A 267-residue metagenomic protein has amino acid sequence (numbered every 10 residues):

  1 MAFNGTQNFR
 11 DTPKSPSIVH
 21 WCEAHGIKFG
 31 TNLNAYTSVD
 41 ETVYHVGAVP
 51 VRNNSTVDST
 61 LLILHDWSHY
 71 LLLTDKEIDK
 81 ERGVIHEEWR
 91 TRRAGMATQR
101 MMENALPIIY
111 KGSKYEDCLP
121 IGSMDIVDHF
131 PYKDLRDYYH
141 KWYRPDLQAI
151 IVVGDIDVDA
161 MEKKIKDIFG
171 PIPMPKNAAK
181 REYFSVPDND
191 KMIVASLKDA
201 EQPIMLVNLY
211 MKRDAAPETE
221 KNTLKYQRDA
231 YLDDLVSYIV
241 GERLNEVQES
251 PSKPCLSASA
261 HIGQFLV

Functional and structural regions predicted by a protein language model:
M1-G47, Y110, D117-I121, H129 (+1 more regions): M16/MPP (pitrilysin/insulinase) zinc-metallopeptidase core fold and M16-derived inactive scaffolds
A2-F9, V43-N54, D66-T74, E88-T91 (+3 more regions): Second-shell loop/turn segments in exported
K14-H20, L72-R90, D157, K176-D190 (+1 more regions): Acidic/histidine-enriched alpha-helical segments
Y44, N54, L62, N104-Q148 (+2 more regions): Histidine-acidic residue clusters that define the catalytic metal-binding segment of zinc metallopeptidase domains
V46-E81, V247, Q264-V267: M16/insulysin-pitrilysin zinc metalloprotease superfamily fold
E77, R82-G83, R90, A94 (+2 more regions): Non-catalytic, conformational "gating/processing" segments within enzyme and secreted inhibitor domains
A149-L206, A216: An aromatic/glycine/proline-enriched structural segment found at the starts of mature extracellular/organellar domains
